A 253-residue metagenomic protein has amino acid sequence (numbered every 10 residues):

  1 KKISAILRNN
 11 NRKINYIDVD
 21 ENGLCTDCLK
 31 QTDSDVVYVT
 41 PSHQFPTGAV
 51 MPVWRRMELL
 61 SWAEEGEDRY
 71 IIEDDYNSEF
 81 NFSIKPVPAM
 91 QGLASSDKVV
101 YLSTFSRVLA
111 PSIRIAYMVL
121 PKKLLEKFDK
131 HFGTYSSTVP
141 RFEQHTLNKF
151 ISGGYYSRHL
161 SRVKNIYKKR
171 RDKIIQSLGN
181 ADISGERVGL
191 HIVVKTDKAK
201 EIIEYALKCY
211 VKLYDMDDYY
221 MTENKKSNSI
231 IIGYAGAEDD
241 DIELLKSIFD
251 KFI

Functional and structural regions predicted by a protein language model:
K1-I253: PLP-dependent class I/II
